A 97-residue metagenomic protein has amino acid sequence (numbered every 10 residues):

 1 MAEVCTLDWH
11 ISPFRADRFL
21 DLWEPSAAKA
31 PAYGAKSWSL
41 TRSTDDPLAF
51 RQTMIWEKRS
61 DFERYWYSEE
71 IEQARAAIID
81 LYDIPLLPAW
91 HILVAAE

Functional and structural regions predicted by a protein language model:
M1-A16, I78-Y82: Long, low-complexity, intrinsically disordered polar/charged segments
A2, K36-L48, A74-E97: Glycine-rich beta-strand-turn "strand-cap" elements at beta-sheet edges
A2-H10, S39-W66: Short, well-ordered beta-strand segments in beta-rich or mixed alpha/beta enzyme and ligand-binding folds
V4-L7, S26, A30, Y67 (+1 more regions): Structured catalytic/translocation cores of nucleotide/phosphate-coupled proteins
R15-S37, E70-Q73: Short amphipathic alpha-helical segments
P31, R51, K58, F62-D83: Anionic, Ser/Thr-rich low-complexity intrinsically disordered regions
